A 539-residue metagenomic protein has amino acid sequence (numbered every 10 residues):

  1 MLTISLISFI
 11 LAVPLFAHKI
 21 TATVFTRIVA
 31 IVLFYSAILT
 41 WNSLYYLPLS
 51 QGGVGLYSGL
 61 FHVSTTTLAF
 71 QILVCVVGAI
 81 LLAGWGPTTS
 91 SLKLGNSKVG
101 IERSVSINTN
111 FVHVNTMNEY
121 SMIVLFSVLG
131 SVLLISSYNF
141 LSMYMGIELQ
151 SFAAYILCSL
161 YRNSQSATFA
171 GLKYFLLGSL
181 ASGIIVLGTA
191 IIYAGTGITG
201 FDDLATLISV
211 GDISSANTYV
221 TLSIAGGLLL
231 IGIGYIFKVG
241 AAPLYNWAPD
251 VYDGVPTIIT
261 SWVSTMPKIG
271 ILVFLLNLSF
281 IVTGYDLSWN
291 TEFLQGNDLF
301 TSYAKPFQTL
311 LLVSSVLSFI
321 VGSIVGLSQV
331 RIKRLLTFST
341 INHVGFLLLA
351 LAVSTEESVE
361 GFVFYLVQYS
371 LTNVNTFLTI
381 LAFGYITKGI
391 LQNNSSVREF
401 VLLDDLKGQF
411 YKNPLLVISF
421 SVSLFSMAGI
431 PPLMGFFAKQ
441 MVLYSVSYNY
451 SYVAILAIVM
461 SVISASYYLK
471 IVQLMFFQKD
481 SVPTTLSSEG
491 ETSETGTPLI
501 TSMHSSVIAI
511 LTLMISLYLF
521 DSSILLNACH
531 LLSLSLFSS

Functional and structural regions predicted by a protein language model:
M1-S539: Alpha-helical transmembrane segments of multi-pass membrane proteins predominantly involved in bioenergetics
